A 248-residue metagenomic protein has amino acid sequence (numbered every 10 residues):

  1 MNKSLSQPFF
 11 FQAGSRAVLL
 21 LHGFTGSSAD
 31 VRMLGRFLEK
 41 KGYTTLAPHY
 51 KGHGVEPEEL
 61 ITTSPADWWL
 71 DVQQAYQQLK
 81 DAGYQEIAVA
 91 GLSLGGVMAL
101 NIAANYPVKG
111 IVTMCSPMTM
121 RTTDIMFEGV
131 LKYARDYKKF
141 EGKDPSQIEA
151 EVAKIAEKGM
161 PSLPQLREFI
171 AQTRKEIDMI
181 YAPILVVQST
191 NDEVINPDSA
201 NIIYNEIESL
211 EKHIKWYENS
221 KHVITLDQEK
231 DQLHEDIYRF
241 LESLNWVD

Functional and structural regions predicted by a protein language model:
L34, A182, N196-N205: Short alpha-helix in the alpha/beta-hydrolase fold that links the catalytic acid
E39-E59: Conserved alpha/beta-hydrolase
E56-G83: Catalytic nucleophile-loop/oxyanion-hole region of alpha/beta-hydrolase and closely related hydrolase-like folds
G91-G95, A99: Gly/Ala-rich beta-loop-alpha elbow adjacent to hydrolase catalytic centers
V112-T122: Active-site nucleophile loop of the alpha/beta-hydrolase fold
I180, V186-Q188, D192: Short beta-strand/loop motif that positions the catalytic acidic residue of the alpha/beta-hydrolase fold
N201, N205-V223: Catalytic histidine neighborhood in serine/cysteine hydrolases with alpha/beta-hydrolase-type architecture
N219-D248: Catalytic active-site module of serine/aspartate enzymes centered on a nucleophile-bearing elbow/loop
